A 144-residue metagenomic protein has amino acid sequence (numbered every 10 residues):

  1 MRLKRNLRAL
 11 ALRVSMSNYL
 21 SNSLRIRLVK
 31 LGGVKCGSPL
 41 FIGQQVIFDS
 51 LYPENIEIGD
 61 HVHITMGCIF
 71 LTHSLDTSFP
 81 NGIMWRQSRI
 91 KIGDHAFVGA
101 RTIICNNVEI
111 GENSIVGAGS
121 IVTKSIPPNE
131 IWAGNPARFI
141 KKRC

Functional and structural regions predicted by a protein language model:
M1-G33, G37-S38, H61, S74 (+1 more regions): Terminal amphipathic alpha-helical/low-complexity segments used for targeting or macromolecular assembly
S38, G43-Q44, D49, G59-D60 (+11 more regions): Left-handed beta-helix
E54, P127-P128, C144: Short amphipathic alpha-helical segments
S78-M84: Flexible, solvent-exposed loop segments that connect beta-strands
